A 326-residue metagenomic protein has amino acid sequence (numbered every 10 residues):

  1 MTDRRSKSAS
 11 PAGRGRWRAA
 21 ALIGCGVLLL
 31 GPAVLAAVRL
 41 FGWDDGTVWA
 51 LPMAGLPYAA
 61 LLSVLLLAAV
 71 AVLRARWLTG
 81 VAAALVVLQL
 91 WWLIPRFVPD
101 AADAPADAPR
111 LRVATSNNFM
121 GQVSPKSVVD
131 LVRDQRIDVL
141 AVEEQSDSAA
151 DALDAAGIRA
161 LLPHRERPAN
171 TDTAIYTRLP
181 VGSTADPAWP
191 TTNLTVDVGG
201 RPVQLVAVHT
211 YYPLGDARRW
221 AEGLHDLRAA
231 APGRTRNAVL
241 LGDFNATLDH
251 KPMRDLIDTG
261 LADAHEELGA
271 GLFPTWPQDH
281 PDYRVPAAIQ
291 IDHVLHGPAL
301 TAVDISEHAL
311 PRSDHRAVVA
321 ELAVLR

Functional and structural regions predicted by a protein language model:
T2-D154, R326: N-terminal, active-site-proximal structural segment of metallo-dependent hydrolase catalytic domains
F119-R133, V142-R326: Soluble catalytic domains of enzymes that build or remodel membrane lipids, polysaccharides, and related
